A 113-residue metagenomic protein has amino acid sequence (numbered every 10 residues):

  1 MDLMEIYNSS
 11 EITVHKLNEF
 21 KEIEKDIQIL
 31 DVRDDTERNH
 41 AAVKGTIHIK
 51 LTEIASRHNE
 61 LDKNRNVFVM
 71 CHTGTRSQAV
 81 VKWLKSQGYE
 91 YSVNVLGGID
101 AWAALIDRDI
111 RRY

Functional and structural regions predicted by a protein language model:
M1-Q28, D35-N66, T75-Y113: Rhodanese-like catalytic fold shared by cysteine-dependent sulfurtransferases and DSP/PTP-type phosphatases
M70: Short, surface-exposed ligand- or partner-binding patches at beta-edge/loop junctions that are enriched in aromatics
